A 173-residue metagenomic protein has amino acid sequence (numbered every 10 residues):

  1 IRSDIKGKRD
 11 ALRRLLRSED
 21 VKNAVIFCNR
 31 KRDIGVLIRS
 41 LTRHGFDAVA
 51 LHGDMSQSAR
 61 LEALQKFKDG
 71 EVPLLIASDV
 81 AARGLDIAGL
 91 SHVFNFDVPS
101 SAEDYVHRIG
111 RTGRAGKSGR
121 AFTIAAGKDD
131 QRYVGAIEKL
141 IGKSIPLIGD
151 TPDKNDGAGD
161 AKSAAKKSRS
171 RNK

Functional and structural regions predicted by a protein language model:
I1-G157, R169: Conserved helicase RecA-like core
G157-K173: Non-catalytic terminal extensions of ATP-dependent helicases
